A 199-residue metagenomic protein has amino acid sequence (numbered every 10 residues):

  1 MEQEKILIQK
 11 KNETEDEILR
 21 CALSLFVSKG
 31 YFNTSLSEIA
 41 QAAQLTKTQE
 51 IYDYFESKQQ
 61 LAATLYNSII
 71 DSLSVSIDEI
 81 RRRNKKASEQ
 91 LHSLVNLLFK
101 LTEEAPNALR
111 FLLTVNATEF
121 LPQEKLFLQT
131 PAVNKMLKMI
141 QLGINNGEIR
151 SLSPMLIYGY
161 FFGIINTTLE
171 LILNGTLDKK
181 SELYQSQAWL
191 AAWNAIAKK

Functional and structural regions predicted by a protein language model:
M1-E13: N-terminal intrinsically disordered/low-complexity leader segments
T14-L23, I39, L65-I69, L73 (+1 more regions): Generic hydrophobic, amphipathic alpha-helix propensity
L25, K29-Q60, T64: Helix-turn-helix
T64, D78-E104, I157-F161: Hydrophobic alpha-helical connector segments
D71-S74, D78, L121-N146, M155-G159 (+1 more regions): Amphipathic alpha-helical packing segments from all-alpha helical-bundle domains
V95, F99, V133, L137 (+1 more regions): Hydrophobic core segments within long, regular secondary-structure runs in both alpha- and beta-rich folds
F99, E103-L137: Short secondary-structure transition hinges
L109-T114, I144-A191, K199: Hydrophobic/aromatic-rich alpha-helical bundle segments in the mid-to-C-terminal region
